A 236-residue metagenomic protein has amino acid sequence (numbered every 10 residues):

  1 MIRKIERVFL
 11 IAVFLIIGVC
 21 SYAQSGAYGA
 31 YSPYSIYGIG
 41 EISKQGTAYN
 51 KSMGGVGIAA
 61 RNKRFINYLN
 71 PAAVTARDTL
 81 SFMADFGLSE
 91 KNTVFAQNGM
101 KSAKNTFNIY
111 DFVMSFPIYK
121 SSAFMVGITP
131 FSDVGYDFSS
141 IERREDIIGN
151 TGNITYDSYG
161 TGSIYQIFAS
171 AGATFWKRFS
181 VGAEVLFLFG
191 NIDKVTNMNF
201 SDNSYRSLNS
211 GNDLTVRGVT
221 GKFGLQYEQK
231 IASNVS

Functional and structural regions predicted by a protein language model:
M1-F9: Bacterial N-terminal signal peptides that target proteins for export
R3, V19-S21: Intrinsic low-complexity/disordered segments
F9-L10, V126: Short N-terminal leader segment in a subset of presequences, especially plant chloroplast and some mitochondrial
L10, A59-R61, I167: Short hydrophobic "helix-edge" motifs at membrane interfaces and signal-peptide entry regions
L10-G18: Bacterial N-terminal signal peptides
Y22-S132: N-terminal, post-signal peptide beta-strand-biased segments of exported outer-membrane/organellar beta-barrel and other
Q24-S52, V113, P117-S236: Outer-membrane beta-barrel porins/channels
